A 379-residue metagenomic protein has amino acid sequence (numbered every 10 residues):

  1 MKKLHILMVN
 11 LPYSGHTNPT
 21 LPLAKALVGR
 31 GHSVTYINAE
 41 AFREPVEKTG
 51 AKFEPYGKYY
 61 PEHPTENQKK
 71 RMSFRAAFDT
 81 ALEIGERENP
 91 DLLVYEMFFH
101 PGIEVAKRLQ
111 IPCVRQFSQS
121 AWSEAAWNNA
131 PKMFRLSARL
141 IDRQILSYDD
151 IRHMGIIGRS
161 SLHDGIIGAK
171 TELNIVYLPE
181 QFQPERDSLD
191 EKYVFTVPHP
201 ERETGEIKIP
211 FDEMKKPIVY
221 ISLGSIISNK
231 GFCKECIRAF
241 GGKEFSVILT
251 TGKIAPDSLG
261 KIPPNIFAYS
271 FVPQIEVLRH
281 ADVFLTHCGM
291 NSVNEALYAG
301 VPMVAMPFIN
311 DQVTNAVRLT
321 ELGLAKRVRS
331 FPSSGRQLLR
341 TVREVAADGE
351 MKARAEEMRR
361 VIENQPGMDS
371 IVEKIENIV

Functional and structural regions predicted by a protein language model:
K2-H5, G29-H32, I37-E47, A51-S246 (+1 more regions): Nucleotide-sugar-dependent glycosyltransferase catalytic domains
M8-P22, I227-S228: A short, glycine/small-residue-rich beta-strand->loop->alpha-helix junction that serves as a flexible
T17-R30, F42: Short amphipathic alpha-helix
A24, L93-E96, Y269-A316: A donor-sugar binding/catalytic signature common to diverse glycosyltransferases and related nucleotide-sugar
E54-E62, Q116-S118, C288, A305-N310 (+1 more regions): Short beta->alpha connector loops at strand-helix junctions that form conserved, small/polar/Pro-enriched
G168, G335-V379: C-terminal amphipathic helix plus adjacent low-complexity, charged tail appended to glycosyltransferase catalytic
A255-F271: Nucleotide-activated donor-binding/catalytic signature segment of Leloir-type glycosyltransferases, i.e., the conserved
N310-T341, A353: Change "using UDP/GDP/dTDP sugars" to "using nucleotide sugars
